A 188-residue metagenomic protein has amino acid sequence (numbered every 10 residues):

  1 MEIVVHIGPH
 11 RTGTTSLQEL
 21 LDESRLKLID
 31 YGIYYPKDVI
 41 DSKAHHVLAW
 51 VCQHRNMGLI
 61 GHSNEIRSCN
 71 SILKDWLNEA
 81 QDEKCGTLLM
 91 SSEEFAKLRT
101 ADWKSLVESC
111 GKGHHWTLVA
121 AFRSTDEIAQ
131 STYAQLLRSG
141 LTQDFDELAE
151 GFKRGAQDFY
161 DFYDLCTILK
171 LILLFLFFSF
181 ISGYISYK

Functional and structural regions predicted by a protein language model:
M1-L88, S92-E93: PAPS-dependent sulfotransferase catalytic core
K27, F95, T100-K188: PAPS-dependent sulfotransferase catalytic domain
